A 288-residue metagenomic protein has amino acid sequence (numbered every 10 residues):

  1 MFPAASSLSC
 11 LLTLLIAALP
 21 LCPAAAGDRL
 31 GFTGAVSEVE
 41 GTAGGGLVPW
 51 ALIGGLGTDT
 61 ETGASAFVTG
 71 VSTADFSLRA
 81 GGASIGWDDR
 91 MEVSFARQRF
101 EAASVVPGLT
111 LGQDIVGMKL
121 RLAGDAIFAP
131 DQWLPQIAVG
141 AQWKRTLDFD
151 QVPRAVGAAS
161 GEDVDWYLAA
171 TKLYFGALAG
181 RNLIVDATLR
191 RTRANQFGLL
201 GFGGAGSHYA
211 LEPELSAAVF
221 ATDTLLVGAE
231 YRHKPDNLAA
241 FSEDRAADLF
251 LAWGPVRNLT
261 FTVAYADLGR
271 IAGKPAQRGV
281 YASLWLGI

Functional and structural regions predicted by a protein language model:
M1-V36: Cleavable N-terminal export/targeting peptides
A26-R154, A158-W166, T171-A177, A221-L225 (+3 more regions): Transmembrane beta-barrel domains of Gram-negative outer membranes and organellar outer membranes
A74-D75, A210, S242-E243: Generic helix N-cap/helix-start motif at coil->alpha-helix transitions
R97, A141, L189, Y231 (+1 more regions): A cross-domain feature marking catalytic cores of carbohydrate-active enzymes and several ubiquitous metabolic/repair
V105-L109, F149-V156, Q196-G204, N237-R245 (+1 more regions): Outer-membrane beta-barrel translocator domains and adjoining extracellular loop/strand segments of Gram-negative
L111, Q132, G161, G180 (+3 more regions): Short coil/turn motifs at beta-sheet boundaries
A158-N237, R245-A246: Detector for outer-membrane/organellar transmembrane beta-barrel domains, recognizing the amphipathic beta-strand
S242-I288: Predominantly the C-terminal beta-signal and adjacent terminal strand-loop region of outer-membrane beta-barrel
